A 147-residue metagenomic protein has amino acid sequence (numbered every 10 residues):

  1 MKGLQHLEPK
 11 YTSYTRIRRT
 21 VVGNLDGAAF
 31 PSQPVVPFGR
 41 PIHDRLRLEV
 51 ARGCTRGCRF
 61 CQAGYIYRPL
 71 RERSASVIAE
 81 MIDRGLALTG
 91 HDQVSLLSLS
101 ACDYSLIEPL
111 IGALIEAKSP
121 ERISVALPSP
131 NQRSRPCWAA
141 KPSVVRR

Functional and structural regions predicted by a protein language model:
M1-A63, P69-L70: Acidic, low-complexity intrinsically disordered segments
P9-T12, A29-P31, V77-A79, L106-L110: Short amphipathic alpha-helical surface micro-motifs
L25-G27, R45-A51, A75-I82, S143-R147: Short, functional N-terminal and low-complexity linear motifs
Q33, P37-F38, R73-D83, A87: Ferredoxin-type iron-sulfur electron-transfer modules in oxidoreductases and energy-metabolism complexes
H43, C61-A63, R73-S76, P109-I111 (+1 more regions): Surface-exposed beta-strand edges and their flanking turn/coil or helix-capping segments
C54, C58, I78, L127: Conserved, mostly hydrophobic/aromatic
Y65-S74, S98-C102: Short, contiguous acidic/charged loop-to-helix segments that flank catalytic cores in large enzymes
D83-R147: Conserved SAM/AdoMet-binding glycine-rich loop
